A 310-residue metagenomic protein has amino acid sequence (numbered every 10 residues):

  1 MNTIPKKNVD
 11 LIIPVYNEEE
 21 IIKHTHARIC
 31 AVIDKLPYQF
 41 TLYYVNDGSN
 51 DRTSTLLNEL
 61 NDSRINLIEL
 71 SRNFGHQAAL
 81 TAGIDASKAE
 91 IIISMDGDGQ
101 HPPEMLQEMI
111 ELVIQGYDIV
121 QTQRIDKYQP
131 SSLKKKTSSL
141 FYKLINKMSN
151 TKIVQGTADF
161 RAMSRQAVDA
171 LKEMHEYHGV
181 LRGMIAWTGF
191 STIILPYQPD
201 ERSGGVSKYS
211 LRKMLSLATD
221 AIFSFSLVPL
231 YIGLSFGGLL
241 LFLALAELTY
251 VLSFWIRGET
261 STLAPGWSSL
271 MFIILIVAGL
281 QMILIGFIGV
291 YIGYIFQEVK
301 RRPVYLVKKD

Functional and structural regions predicted by a protein language model:
M1-P5, V180-D310: Hydrophobic helical membrane-anchoring modules
N8-D10, T41: Cell-envelope/extracellular polymer assembly enzymes that use nucleotide-activated donors
E18-I21, S49, P102: Donor nucleotide-sugar binding loop of glycosyltransferases
E18-I33: Short, well-formed alpha-helical segments that are part of the catalytic scaffolds of diverse glycosyltransferases
F40-Y44, S54-A86: Conserved donor nucleotide-binding strand/loop of the catalytic core
N46-S54, G99-Q100: A conserved acidic beta->alpha catalytic loop
L70-R72, H76-A86, Q100-M184, D200-T219: Acceptor/aglycone-binding surface of glycosyltransferases and processive sugar-polymer synthases
I92: Short aromatic/hydrophobic "clamp" motif used to bind/position activated sugar donors
